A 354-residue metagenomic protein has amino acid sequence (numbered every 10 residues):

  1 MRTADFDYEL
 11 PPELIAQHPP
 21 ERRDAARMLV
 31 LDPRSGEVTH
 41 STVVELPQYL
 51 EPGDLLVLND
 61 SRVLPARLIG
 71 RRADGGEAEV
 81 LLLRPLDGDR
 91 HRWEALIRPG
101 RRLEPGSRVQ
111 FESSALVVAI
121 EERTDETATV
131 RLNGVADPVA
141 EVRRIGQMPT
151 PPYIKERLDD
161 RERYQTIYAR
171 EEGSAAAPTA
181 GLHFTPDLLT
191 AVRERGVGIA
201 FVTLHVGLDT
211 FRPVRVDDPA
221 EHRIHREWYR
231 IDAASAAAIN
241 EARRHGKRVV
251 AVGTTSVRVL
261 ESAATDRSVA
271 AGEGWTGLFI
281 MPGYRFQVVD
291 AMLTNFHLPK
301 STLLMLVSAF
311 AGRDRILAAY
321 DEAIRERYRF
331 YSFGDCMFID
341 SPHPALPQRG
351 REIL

Functional and structural regions predicted by a protein language model:
M1-H343, I353-L354: Surface-exposed, charge/polar-rich loops and edge strands
R349-R351: Glycine-biased, low-complexity coil/linker segments
